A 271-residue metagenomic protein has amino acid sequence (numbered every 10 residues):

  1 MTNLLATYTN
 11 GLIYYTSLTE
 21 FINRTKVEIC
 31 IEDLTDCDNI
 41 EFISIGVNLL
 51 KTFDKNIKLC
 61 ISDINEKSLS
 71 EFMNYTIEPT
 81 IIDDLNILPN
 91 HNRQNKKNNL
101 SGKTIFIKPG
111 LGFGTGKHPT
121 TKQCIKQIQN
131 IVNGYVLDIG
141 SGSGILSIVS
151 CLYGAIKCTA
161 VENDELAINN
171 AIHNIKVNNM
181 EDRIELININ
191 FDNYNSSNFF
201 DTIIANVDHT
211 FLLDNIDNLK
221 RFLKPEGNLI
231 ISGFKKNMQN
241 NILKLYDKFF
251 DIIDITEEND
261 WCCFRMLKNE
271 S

Functional and structural regions predicted by a protein language model:
M1-T76: Accessory substrate-recognition/RNA-binding modules or partner subunits associated with SAM-dependent
L12, K58-C60, N86, Y135 (+3 more regions): Conserved beta-strand segments of alpha/beta enzyme cores
N48-T115: Non-catalytic substrate-recognition/targeting regions of SAM-dependent transferases
L111, T115-N195: Conserved SAM/SAH cofactor-binding pocket of Class I
K126, N163-R265: S-adenosylmethionine
M266-S271: C-terminal lobe and adjacent flexible extensions of AdoMet/dcAdoMet transferase-like proteins
